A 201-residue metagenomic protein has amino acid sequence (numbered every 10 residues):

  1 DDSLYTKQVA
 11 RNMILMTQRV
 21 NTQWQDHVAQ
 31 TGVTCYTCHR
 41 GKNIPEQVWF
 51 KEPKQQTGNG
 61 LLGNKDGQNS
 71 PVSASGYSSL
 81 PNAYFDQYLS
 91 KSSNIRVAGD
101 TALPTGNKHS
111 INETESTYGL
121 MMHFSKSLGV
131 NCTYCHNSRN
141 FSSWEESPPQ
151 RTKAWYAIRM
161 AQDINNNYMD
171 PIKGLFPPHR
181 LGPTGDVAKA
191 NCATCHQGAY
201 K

Functional and structural regions predicted by a protein language model:
D1-K201: Sequence context surrounding c-type heme c attachment/ligation sites in exported
